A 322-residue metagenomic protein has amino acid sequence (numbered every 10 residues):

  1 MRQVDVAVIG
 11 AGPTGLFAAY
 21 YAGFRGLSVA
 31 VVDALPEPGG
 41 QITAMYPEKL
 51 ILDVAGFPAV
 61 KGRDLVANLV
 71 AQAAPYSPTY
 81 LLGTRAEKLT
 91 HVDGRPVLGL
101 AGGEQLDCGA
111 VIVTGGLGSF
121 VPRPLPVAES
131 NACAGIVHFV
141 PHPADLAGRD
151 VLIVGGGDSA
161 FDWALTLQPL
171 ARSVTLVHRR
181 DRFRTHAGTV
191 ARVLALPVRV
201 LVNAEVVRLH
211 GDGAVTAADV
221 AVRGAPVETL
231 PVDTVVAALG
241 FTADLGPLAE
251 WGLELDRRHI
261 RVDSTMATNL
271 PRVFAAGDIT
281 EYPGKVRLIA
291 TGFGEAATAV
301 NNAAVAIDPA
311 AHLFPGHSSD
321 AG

Functional and structural regions predicted by a protein language model:
R2-P78, G156, F161-H186: Beta1-alpha1 glycine-rich phosphate/pyrophosphate-binding loop at the start of Rossmann-like nucleotide-binding domains
Q3-D5, G83, A147-R149, N203 (+1 more regions): Phosphate-coordination loops involved in phosphoryl transfer and adenosine-cofactor binding
V4, C108-G109, V232-D233, M266 (+1 more regions): Local beta-strand N-terminus motif with an aromatic residue
A67-L100, Q105-C108, Q168-V262, I307 (+1 more regions): A Rossmann-like FAD-binding core segment of flavoenzymes
Y80-L82, T90-G99, G109-A110, G115-F139: Glycine/small-residue-rich loop that forms an oxyanion/phosphate-binding "nest" at active or ligand-binding sites
C108, T114-G116, V121, V154 (+2 more regions): Short, well-ordered coil/turn residues at beta-beta hairpins and beta-strand->alpha-helix junctions within
P124, E129-A147, T234-A290, T298-V305: FAD-site-proximal beta/loop scaffold in flavoenzymes
